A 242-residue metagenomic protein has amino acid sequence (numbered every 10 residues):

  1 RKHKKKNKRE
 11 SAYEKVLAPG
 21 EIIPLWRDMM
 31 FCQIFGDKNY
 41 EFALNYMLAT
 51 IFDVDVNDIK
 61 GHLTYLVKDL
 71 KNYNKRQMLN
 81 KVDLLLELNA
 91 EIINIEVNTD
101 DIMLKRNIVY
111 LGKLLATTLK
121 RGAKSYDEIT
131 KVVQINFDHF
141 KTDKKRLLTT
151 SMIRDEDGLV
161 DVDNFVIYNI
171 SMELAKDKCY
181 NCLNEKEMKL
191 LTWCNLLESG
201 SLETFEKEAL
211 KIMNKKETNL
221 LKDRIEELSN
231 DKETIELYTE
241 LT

Functional and structural regions predicted by a protein language model:
R1-T242: Elongated, amphipathic alpha-helical interaction scaffolds
